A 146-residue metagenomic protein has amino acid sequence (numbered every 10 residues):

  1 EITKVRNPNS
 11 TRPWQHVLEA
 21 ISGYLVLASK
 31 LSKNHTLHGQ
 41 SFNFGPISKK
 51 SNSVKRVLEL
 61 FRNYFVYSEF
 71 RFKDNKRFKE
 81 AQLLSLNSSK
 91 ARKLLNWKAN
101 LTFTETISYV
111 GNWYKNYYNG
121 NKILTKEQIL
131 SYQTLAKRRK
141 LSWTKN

Functional and structural regions predicted by a protein language model:
E1-N146: C-terminal substrate-binding subdomain of Rossmann-fold SDR/epimerase-dehydratase oxidoreductases
